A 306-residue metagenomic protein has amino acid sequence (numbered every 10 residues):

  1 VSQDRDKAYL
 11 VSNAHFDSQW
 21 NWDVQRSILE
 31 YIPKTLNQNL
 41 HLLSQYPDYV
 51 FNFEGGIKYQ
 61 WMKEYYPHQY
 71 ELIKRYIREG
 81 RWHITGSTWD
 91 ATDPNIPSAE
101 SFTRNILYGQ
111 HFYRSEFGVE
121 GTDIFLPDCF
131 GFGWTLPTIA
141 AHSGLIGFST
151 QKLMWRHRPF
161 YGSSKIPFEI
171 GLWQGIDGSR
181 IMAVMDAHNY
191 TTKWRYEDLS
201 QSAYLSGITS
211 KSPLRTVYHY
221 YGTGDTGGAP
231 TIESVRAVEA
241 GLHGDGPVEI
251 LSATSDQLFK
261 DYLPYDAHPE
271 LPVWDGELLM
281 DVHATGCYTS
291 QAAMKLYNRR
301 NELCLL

Functional and structural regions predicted by a protein language model:
V1-L306: Catalytic-domain carbohydrate-binding cleft regions of carbohydrate-active enzymes
